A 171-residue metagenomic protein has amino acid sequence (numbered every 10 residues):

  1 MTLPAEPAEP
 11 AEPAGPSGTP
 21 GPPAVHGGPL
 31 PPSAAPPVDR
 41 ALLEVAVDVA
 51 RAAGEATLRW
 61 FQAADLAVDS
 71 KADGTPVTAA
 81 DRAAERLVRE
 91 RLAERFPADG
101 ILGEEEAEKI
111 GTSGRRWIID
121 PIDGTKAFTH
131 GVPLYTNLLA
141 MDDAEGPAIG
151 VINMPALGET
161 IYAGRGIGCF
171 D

Functional and structural regions predicted by a protein language model:
M1-I122: N-terminal subdomain of lithium-sensitive/metallo-dependent phosphomonoesterases centered on the IMPase/IPPase/PAP
G111-F170: DPxDG-like acidic metal-binding loop motif
